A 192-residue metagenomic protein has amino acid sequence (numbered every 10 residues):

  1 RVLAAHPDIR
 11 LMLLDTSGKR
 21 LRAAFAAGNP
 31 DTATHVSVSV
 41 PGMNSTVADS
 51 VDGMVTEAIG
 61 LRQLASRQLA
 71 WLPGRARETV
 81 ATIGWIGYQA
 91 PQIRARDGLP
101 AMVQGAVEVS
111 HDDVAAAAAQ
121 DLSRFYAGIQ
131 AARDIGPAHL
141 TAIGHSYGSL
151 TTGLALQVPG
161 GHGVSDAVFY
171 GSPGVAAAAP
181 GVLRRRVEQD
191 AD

Functional and structural regions predicted by a protein language model:
R1-L21, A27, D31-T34: Intrinsically disordered, low-complexity charged segments of secreted bacterial virulence and antibacterial
V2-A4, P73-A76: Short, conserved catalytic or adaptor-binding loops enriched in Gly and charged residues
R20-A23, H35-V40, S45-V47, M54-W71 (+2 more regions): Serine-dependent carboxylesterase/thioesterase catalytic core of lipase-like alpha/beta-hydrolase/SGNH enzymes
